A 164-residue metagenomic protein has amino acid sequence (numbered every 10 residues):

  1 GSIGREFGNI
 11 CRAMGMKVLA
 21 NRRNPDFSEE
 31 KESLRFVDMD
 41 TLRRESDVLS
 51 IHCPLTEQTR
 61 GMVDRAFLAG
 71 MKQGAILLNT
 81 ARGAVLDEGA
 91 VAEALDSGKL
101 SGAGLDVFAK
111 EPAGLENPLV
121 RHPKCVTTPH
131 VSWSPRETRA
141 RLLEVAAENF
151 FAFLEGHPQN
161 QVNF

Functional and structural regions predicted by a protein language model:
I3: Hydrophobic/small residue at the entry helix of a nucleotide-binding pocket
F7, C11, M71: Aromatic pocket-lining residues of Rossmann-like dinucleotide-binding sites
I10, E45, N149-F153: Short alpha-helical functional segments enriched in proximate histidine and acidic residues
G15: Short glycine-rich hinge loops at helix-strand junctions in the catalytic core of two-component histidine kinases
R23-P118: Rossmann-like adenosine-cofactor binding region
A109-F164: C-terminal helix-to-coil terminal segments
